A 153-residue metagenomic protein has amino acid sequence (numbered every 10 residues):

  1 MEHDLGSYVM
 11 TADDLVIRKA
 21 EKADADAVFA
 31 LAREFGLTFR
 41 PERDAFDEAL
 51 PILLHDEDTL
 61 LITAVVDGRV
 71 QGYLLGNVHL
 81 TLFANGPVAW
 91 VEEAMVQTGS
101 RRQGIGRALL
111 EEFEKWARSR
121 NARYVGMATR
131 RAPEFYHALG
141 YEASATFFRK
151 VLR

Functional and structural regions predicted by a protein language model:
L15, R69-Y73, A89: Glycine-rich phosphate/pyrophosphate-binding loop shared by adenosine-nucleotide-utilizing enzymes
L15-V28: A short beta-loop-alpha structural element at the N-terminal edge of CoA-dependent acyl/N-acetyltransferase catalytic
A30-R43: Helix-loop element at the rim of GNAT/NAT acetyltransferase active sites that forms part of the acceptor-substrate
R40-L61: Active-site rim helix/loop that mediates acceptor-substrate recognition in acyltransferases
T63, R69-V78, M95: Conserved beta-strand in the GNAT
H79-V91, R101: A conserved beta-turn-beta hairpin within the catalytic core of GNAT-like acetyltransferases that forms part
V96, R102-K115: Conserved acetyl-CoA-binding loop-helix of GNAT-fold acetyltransferases
R107, S119, R123-Y124, T129-K150: Conserved active-site alpha-helix within GNAT-family acetyltransferase domains
